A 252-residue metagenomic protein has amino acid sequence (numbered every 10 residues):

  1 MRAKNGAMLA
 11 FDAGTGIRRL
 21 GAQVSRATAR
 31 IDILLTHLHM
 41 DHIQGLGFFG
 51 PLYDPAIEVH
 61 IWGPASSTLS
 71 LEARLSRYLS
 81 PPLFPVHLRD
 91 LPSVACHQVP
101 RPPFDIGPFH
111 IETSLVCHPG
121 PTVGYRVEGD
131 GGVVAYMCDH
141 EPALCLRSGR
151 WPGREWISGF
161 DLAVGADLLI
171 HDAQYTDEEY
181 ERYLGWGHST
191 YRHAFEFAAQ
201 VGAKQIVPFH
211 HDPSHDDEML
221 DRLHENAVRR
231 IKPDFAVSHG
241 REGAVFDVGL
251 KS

Functional and structural regions predicted by a protein language model:
M1-C138, A143-L146, G159-F160, L220-S252: Binuclear metal-dependent hydrolase catalytic cores
E141-R241: Cap/insert and terminal regions of metallo-dependent hydrolase folds
